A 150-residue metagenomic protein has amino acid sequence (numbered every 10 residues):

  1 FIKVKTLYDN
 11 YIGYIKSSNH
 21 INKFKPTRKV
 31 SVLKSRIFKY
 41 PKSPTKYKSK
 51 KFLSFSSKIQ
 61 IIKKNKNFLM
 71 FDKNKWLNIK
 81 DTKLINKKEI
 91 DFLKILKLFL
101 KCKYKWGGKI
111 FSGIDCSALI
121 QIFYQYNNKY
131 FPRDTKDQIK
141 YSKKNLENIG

Functional and structural regions predicted by a protein language model:
F1, K50-I59, G150: Loop/turn positions that initiate beta-strands
F1-V4, Y14-I15, L53, F71 (+3 more regions): Long, contiguous hydrophobic alpha-helical segments, chiefly transmembrane helices and signal peptides
I2-K3, D115, S142-N145: Short, solvent-exposed polar/charged micro-motifs at secondary-structure junctions
K5-I37, K42-P44, K58-C102: Boundary regions of SH3-family modules and the immediately adjacent low-complexity/disordered segments in eukaryotic
K46-Y47, K143: Short, solvent-exposed loop/turn positions at domain surfaces that link secondary-structure elements or cap domain
T82-I85, K105-G113: Short, surface-exposed loop/turn motifs that are enriched in glycine and acidic residues and include a nearby proline
L96, G108-N127, F131-P132: Active-site nucleophilic cysteine motif
K129-G150: ...with weaker cross-activation on analogous glycine-rich loops/strands in unrelated enzymes
